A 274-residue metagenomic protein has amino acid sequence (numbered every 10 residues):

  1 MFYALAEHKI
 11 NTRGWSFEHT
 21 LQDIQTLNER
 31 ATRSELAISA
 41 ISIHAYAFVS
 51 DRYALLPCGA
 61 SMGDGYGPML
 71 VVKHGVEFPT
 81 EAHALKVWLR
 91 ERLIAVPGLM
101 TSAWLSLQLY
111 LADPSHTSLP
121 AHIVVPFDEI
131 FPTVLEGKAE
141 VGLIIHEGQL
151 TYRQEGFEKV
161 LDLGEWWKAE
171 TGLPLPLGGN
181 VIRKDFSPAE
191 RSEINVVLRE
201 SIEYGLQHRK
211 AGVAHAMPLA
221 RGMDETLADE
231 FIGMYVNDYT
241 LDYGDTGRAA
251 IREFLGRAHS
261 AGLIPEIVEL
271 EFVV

Functional and structural regions predicted by a protein language model:
M1-H8, P68-V141, I145-E147, A249-E253: Bilobed "Venus flytrap"/periplasmic-binding protein-like clamshell domains and structurally analogous long
M1-Q22: Short, polar/charged alpha-helical segment
D23-Q25, S34-A47, P126-F127, I144-L150: Beta->alpha turn/N-cap motifs
Y53-A60, L93: A structural signal for short loop-to-beta-strand junctions that line the ligand-binding cleft of periplasmic/secreted
P57-E81, K168-D185: Hydrophobic/proline-rich hinge and linker segments of small-molecule sensing/allosteric domains, predominantly
V125-P218: Pocket-lining segment of extracytoplasmic ligand-binding domains
S187-R257: Secondary-structure end/capping motifs
R257-V274: Conserved C-terminal helix/tail region of periplasmic/extracytoplasmic solute-binding proteins
